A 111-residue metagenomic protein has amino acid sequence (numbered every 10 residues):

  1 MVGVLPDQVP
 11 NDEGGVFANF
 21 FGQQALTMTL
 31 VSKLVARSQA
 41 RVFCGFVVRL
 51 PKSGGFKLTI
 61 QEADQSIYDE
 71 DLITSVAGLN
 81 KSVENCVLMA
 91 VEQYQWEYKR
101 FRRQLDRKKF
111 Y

Functional and structural regions predicted by a protein language model:
M1-Y111: Non-catalytic C-terminal accessory region of glycerolipid acyltransferases and related lyso-lipid remodeling enzymes
